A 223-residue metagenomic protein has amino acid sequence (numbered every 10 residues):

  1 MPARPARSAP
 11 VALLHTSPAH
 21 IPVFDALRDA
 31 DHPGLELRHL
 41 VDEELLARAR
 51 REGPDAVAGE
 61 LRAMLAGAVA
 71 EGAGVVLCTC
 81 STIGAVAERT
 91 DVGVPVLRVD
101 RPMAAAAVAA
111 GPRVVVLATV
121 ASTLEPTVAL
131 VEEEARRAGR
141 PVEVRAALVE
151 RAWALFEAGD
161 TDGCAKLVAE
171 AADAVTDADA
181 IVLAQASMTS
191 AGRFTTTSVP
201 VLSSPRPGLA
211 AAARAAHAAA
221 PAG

Functional and structural regions predicted by a protein language model:
M1-G223: Non-catalytic structural scaffold of enzyme domains
